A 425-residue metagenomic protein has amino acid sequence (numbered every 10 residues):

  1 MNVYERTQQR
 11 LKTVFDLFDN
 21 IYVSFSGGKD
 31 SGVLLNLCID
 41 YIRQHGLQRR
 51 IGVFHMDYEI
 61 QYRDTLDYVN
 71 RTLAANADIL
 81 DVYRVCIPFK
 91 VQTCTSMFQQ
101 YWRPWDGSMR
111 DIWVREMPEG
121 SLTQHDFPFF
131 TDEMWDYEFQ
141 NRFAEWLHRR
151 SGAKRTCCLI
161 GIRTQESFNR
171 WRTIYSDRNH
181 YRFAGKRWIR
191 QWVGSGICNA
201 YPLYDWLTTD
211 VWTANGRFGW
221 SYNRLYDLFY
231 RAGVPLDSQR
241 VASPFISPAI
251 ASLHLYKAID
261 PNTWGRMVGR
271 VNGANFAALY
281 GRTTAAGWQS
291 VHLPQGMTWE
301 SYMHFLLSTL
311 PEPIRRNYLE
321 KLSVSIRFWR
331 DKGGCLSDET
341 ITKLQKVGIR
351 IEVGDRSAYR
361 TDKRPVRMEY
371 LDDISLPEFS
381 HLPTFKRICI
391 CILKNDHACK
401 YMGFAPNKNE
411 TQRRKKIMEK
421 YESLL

Functional and structural regions predicted by a protein language model:
M1-S24, K29-L425: Nucleotide-activated chemistry modules centered on ATP-dependent adenylation/adenylyltransferase
